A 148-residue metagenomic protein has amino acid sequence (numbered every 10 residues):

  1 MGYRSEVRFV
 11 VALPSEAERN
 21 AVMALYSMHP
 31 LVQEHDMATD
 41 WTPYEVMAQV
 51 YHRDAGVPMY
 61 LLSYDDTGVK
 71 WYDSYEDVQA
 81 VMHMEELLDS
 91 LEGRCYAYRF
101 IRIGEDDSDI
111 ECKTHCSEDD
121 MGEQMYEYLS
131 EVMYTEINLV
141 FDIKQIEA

Functional and structural regions predicted by a protein language model:
M1-S27: Short, extreme N-terminal segment that most often corresponds to the first beta-strand
L25-A148: Charged interaction segments
